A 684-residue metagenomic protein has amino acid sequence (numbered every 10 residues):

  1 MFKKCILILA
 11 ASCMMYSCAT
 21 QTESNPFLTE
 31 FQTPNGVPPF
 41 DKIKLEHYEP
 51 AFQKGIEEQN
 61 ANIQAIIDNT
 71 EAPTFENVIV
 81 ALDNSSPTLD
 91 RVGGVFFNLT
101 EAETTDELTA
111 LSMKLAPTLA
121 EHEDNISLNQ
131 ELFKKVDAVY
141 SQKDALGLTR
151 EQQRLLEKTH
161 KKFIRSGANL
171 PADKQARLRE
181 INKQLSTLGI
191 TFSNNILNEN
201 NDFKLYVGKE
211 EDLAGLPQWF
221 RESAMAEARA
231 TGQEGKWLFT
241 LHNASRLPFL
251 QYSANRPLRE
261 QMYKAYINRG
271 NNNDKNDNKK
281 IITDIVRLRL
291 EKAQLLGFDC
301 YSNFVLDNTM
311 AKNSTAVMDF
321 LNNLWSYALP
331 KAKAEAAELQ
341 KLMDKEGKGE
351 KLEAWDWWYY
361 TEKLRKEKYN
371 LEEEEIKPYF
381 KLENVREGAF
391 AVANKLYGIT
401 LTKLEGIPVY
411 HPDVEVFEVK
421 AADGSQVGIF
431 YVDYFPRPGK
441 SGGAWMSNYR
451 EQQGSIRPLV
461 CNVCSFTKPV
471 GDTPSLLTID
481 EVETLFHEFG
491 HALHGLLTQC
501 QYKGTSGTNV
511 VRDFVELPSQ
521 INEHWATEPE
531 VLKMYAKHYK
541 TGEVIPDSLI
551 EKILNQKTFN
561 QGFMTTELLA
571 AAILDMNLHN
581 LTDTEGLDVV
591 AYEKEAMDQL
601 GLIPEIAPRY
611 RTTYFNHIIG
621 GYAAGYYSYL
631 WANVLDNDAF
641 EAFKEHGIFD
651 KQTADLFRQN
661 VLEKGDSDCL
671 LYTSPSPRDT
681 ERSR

Functional and structural regions predicted by a protein language model:
Y16-S17: C-terminal motif of bacterial Sec signal peptides marking the signal peptidase cleavage site
T22-L216, F643: N-terminal helix-rich structural modules
Q32-H47, F97-S112, V139-E180, T240-N278 (+4 more regions): Short His/Asp/Glu-rich catalytic/ion-coordination signatures at enzyme active sites or charged loops
L155, T187, N194, E199-F239 (+7 more regions): Active-site-proximal, well-structured secondary-structure segments within enzyme catalytic domains
P469-T484: Short pre-active-site segment immediately N-terminal to the catalytic Zn-binding motif
D480-G495: Active-site recognition of the HExxH zinc-binding catalytic motif
G495-Q520: Post-HEXXH active-site segment of zinc metalloproteases
Y672-D679: Conserved small/polar residues in nucleotide/adenosyl-binding loops
